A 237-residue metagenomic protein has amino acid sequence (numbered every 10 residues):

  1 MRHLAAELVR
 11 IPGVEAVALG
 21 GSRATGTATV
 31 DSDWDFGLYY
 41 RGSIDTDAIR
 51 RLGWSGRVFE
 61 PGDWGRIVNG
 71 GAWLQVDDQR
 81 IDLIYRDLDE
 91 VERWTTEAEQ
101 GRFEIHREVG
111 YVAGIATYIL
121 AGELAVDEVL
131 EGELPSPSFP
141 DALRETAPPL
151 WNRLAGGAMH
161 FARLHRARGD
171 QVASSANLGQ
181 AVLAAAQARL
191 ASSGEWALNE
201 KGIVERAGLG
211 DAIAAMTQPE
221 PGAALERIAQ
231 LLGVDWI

Functional and structural regions predicted by a protein language model:
M1-A18: Helical scaffold of the NTase/Pol beta-like nucleotidyltransferase catalytic core
L19-S55, G70, L74-Y85: Catalytic metal-binding acidic patch
A24, L88-D89, W196-A197: Short, solvent-exposed loop/turn segments at secondary-structure junctions
V30-D31, W94-T96, I203: Short aromatic-enriched loop/helix-cap "lid" or pocket-rim segments at secondary-structure transitions that line
W54-R166: Conserved NTP/Mg2+-binding pocket subregion across the NTase superfamily
A125-I237: Conserved nucleotidyltransferase catalytic core and NTase-mimicking acidic/glycine-rich helix/loop elements in nucleic
